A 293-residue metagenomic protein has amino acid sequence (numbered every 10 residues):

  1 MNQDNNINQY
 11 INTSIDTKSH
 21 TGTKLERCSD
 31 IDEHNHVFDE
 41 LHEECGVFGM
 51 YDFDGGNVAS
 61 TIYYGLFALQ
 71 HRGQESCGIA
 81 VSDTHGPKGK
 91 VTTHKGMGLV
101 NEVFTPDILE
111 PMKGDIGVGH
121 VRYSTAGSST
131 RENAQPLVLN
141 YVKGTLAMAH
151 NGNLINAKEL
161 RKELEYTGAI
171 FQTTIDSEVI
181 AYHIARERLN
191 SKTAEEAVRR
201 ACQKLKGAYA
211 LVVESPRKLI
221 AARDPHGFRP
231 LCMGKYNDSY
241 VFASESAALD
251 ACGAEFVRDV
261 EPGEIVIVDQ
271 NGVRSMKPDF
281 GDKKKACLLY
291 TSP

Functional and structural regions predicted by a protein language model:
N2-S292: Conserved short alpha-helical segments that host acidic/polar catalytic motifs at enzyme active sites
